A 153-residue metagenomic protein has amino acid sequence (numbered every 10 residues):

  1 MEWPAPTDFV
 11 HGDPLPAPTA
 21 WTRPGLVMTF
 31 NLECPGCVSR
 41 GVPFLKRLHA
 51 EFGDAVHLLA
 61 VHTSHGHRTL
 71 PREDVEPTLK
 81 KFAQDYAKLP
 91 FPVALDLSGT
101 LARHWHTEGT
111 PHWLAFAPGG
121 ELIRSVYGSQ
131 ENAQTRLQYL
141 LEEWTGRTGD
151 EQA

Functional and structural regions predicted by a protein language model:
M1-T7, R124-S125, Q152-A153: N-terminal targeting signals for export/organelle localization
W3-G25, K46, A50-F52: A short beta-strand-turn-helix
P16-G41, L45, L58: Short active-site neighborhood of thiol/selenol oxidoreductases, capturing the structured segment around
W21, Y86-L89, D96-L140: Thiol/disulfide oxidoreductase modules built on the thioredoxin-like
V27, L59-V61, A94, L114: Hydrophobic/aromatic beta-strand patches that form the interior of the parallel beta-sheet core in alpha/beta enzyme
E33-P35, G66-H67, Q130: Short acidic, S/G/P-rich loop/turn micro-motifs used as interaction or catalytic elements
S39-Y86, L97-T100: Structural microenvironment flanking redox-active thiols in thiol-disulfide oxidoreductases
Y127, L141-A153: Short, solvent-exposed cationic patches
